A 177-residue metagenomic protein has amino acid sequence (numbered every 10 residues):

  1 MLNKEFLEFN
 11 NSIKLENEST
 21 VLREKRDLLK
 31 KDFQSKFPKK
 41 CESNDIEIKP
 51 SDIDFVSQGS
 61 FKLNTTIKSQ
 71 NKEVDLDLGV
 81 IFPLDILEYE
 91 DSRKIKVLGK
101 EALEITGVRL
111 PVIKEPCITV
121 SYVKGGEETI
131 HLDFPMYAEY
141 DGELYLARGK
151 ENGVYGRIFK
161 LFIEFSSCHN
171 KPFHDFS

Functional and structural regions predicted by a protein language model:
M1-E73, L84-K94: N-terminal regions immediately upstream of nucleotidyltransferase
T20, F37-K40, N44-I48, R93-E151 (+1 more regions): Conserved catalytic core of two-metal-ion nucleotidyltransferases
D54, K62, N71-G79, S121-P135: Histidine-centered divalent-metal-coordination microenvironment in nucleic-acid enzymes
K72-E90, A138-G153: Short, surface-exposed, charge-dense and proline/glycine-enriched linear segments
G79-P83, L103-T106, G156-F162: Glycine-rich loops and low-complexity Gly/Arg-rich segments that provide flexible linkers or classic glycine-based
V154-S177: Long, charge-rich alpha-helical interaction segments
